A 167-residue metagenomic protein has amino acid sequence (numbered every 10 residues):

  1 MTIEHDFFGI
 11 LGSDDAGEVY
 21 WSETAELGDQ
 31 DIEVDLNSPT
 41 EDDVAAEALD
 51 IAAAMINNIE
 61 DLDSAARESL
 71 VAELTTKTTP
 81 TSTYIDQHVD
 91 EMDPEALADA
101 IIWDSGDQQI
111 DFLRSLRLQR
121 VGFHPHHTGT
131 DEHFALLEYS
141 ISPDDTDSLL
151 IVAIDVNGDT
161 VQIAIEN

Functional and structural regions predicted by a protein language model:
M1-A100: Long, contiguous N-terminal structural blocks used for assembly/anchoring
M1-E23, I110-N167: Acidic, proline/glycine-rich low-complexity IDRs
D50, D86, I101, I151-D155 (+1 more regions): Generic preference for flexible, low-structure residues
S64-D144: Amphipathic protein-protein interaction modules
